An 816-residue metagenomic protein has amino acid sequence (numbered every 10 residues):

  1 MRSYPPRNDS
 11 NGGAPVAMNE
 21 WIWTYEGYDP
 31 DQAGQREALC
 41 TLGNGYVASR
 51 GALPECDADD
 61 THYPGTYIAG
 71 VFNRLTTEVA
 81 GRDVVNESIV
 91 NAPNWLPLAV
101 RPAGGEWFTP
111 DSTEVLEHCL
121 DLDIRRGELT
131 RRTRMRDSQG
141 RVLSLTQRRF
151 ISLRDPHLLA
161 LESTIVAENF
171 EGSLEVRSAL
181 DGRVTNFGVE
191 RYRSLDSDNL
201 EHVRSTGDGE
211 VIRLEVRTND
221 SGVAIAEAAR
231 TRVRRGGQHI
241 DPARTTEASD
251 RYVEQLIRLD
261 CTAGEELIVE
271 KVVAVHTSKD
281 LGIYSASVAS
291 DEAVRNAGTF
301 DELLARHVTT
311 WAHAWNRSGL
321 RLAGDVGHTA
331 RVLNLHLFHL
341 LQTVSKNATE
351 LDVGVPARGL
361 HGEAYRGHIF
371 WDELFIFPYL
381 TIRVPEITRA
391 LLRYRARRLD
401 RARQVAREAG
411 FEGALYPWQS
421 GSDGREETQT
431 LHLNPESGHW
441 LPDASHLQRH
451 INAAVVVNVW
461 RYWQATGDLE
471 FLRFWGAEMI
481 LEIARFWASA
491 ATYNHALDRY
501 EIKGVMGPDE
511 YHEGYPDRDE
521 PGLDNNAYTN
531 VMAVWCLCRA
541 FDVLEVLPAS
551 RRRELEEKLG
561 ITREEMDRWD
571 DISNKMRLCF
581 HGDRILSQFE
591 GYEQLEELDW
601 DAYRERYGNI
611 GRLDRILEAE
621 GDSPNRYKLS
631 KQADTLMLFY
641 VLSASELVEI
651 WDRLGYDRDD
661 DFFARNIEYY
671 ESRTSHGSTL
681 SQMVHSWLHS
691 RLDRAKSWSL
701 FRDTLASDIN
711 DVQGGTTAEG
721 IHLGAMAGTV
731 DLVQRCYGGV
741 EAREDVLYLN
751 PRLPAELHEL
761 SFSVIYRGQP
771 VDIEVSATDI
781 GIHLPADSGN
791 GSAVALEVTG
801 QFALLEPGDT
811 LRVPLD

Functional and structural regions predicted by a protein language model:
P6-Y365, E620: Acidic/polar, glycine-enriched structural segments that form the non-catalytic walls/loops of the carbohydrate-binding
G34-Y67, N73, I376, E427 (+6 more regions): C-terminal capping/lid segments that line or modulate ligand- or cofactor-binding pockets
V84-S138, S144, I650-S675, V684-D816: Non-catalytic C-terminal accessory modules of carbohydrate-active enzymes
F170, L174, K279-Y284, R321-A323 (+3 more regions): Inter-helical turn/loop segments and adjacent helix faces that build the functional surface of alpha-helical bundle
V344-L360, E386-V457, W463, E470-F474 (+4 more regions): Helix-terminus loop motifs that line ligand-binding clefts
V355-G367, G410-P442, R499-N526, Y592-E596 (+2 more regions): Carbohydrate-binding/catalytic loop surfaces
R366-F375, Y379-R398, C538, D542-V546 (+1 more regions): Active-site core of glycosidic bond-cleaving carbohydrate-active enzymes
F486-G560: Acidic/histidine-rich catalytic neighborhood
